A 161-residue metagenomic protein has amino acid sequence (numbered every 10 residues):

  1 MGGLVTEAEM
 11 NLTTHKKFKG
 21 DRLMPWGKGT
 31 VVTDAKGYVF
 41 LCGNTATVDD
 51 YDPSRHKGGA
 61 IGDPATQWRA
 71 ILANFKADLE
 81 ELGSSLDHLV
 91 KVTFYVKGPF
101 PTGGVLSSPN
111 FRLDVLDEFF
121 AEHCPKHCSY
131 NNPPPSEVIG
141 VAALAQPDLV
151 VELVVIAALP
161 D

Functional and structural regions predicted by a protein language model:
M1-A73, A77-K91, V96-D161: N-terminal presequence-like segments and the immediate start of the first folded domain
